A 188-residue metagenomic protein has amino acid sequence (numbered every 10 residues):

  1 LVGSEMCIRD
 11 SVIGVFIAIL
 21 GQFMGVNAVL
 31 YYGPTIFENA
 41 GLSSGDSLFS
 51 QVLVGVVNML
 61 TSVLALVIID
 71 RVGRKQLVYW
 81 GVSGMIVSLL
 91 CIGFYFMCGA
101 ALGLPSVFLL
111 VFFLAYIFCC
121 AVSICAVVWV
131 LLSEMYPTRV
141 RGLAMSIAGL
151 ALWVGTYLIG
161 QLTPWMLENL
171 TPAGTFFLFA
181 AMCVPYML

Functional and structural regions predicted by a protein language model:
S4-L188: Alpha-helical transmembrane bundle of multi-pass membrane proteins
